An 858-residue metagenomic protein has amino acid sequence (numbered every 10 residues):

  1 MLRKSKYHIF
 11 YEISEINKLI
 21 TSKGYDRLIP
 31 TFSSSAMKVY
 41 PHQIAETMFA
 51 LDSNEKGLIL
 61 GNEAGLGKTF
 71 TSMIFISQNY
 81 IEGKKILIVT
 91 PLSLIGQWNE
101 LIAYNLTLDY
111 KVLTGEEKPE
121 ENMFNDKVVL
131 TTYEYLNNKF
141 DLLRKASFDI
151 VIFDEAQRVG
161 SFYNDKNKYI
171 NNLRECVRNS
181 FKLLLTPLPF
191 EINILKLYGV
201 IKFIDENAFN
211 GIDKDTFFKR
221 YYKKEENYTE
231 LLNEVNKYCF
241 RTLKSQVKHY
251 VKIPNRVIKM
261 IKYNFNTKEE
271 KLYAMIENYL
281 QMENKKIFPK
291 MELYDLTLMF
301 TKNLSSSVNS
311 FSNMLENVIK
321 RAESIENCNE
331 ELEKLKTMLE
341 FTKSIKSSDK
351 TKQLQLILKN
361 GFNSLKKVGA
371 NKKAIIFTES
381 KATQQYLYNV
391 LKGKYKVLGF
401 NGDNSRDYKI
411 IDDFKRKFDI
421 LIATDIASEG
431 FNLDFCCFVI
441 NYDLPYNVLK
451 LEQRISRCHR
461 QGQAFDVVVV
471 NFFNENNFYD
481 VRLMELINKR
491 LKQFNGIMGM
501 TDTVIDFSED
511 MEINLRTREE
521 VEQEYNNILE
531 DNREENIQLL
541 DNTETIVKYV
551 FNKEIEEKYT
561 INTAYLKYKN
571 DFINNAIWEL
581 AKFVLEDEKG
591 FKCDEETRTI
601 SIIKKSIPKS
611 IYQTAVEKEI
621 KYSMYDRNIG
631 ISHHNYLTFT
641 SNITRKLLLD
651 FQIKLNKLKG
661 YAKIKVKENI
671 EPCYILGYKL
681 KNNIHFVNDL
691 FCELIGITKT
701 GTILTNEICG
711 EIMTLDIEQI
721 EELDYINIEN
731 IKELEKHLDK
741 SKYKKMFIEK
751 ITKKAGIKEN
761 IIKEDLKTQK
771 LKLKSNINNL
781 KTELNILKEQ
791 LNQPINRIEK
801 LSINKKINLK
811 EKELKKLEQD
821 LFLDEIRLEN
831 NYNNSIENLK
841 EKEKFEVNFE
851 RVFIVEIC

Functional and structural regions predicted by a protein language model:
M1-M48, D52-K56, L66-Y169, F209-E226 (+1 more regions): SF2 helicase/translocase NTPase motor core, specifically the RecA-like lobe 1 inter-motif segment between Walker
L2-I9, S14-N17, F465-I629, S641: C-terminal accessory region of SF2 helicases/translocases
M37-V39, T71, I76-Y80, K84 (+4 more regions): Conserved Helicase C-terminal RecA-like lobe
L130-F148, G160-N179, L185, K196 (+6 more regions): Inter-lobe coupling linker of SF2 helicases/translocases
N138-F140, N193, Q384-Q385, I422-C436 (+1 more regions): SF2 helicase motor core recognition
S147-F148, K196-G199, N432-D443, V468-N471: A short beta-strand element within the Helicase C-terminal
V448-F465, V469: Conserved SF2 helicase motif VI
E557-T768, K772, K781, I786: P-loop NTPase motor cores of the ASCE clade
